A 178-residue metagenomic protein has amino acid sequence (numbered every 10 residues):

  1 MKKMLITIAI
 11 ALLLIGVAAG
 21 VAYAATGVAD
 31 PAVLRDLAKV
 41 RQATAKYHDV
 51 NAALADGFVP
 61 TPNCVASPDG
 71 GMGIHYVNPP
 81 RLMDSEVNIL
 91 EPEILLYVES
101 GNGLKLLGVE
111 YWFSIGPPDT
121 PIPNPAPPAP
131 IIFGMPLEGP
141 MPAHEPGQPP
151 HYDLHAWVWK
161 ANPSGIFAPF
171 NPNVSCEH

Functional and structural regions predicted by a protein language model:
M1-M4, A9: Positively charged n-region of N-terminal signal peptides that target proteins for export
I8-V17: Bacterial N-terminal signal peptides
G20-A24: Sec/Tat signal peptide C-region and signal peptidase I cleavage site
A25-H178: Primary mode marks residue(s) on the alpha4-beta5-alpha5 output face of response regulator receiver
